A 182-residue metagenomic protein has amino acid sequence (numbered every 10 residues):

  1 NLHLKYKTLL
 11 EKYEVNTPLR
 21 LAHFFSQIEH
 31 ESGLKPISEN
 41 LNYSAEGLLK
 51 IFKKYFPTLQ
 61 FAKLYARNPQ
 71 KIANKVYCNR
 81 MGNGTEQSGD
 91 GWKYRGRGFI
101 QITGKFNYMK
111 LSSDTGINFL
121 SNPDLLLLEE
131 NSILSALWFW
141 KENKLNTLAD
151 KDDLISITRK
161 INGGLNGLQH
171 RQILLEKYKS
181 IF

Functional and structural regions predicted by a protein language model:
N1, E29-W138: Peptidoglycan-targeting cell-wall enzymes and recognition modules
N1-T8, K12: N-terminal export signals and maturation junctions of secreted/periplasmic proteins
L4, A22-F25, E130-L134, I155: A structural signal for well-ordered alpha-helical segments within the folded catalytic domains of diverse enzymes
K7, F25-I28, L137, T158 (+2 more regions): Non-transmembrane alpha-helical segments in soluble domains of secreted/periplasmic/extracellular proteins
L10-E14, H23, G89, F119-E129 (+1 more regions): Second-shell loop/turn segments in exported
E14-F24, P36-N40, N146-T158: Surface-exposed patches in mature extracellular/periplasmic domains of secreted proteins
I28-S32, D150-G167: Acidic helix/loop microenvironments that form the catalytic cleft of cell-wall polysaccharide enzymes
N166-K177: Extracellular low-complexity, O-glycosylation-prone Ser/Thr/Pro/Gly-rich "stalks" and linkers flanking catalytic
